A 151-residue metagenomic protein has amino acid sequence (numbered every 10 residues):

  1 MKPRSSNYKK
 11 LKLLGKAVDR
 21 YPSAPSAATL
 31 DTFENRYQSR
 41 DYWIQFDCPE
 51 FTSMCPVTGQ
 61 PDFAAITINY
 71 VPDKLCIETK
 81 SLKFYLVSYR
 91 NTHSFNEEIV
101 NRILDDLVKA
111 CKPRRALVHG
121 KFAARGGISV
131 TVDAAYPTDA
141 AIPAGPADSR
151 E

Functional and structural regions predicted by a protein language model:
M1-E151: N-terminal intrinsically disordered, cationic/polar leader segments that include organellar targeting peptides
